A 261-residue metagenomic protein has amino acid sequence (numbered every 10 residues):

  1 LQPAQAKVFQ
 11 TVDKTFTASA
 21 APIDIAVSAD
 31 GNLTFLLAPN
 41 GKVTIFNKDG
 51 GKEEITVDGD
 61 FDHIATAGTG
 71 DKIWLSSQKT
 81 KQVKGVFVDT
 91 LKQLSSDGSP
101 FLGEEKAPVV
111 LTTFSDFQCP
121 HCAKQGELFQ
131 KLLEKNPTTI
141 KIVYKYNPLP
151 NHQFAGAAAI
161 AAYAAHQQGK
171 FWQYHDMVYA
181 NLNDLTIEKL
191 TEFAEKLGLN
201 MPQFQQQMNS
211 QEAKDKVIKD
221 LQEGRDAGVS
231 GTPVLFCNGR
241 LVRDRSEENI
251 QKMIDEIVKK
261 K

Functional and structural regions predicted by a protein language model:
V8-D13, A20-A26, G31-K42, G50-E54 (+1 more regions): C-terminal cap of thioredoxin/glutaredoxin-like
S19, D58-D60: Short loop/turn positions that demarcate and connect the beta-strands within blades of beta-propeller repeat domains
I25, I64-T66: Hydrophobic core register within WD40 beta-propeller blades
L33-F35, K72-L75: Conserved beta-propeller blade signature
K42-T44, K81-V83: Structural signal for beta-propeller blades
N47-G50, V88-T90: Short loop/turn segments that connect beta-strands within beta-propeller blades
L94-V109, E134: A short beta-strand-turn-helix
T112-E195, N200, S230, E256-K260: Structural alpha/beta surface segment adjacent to cysteine/selenocysteine redox centers across thiol/disulfide enzymes
